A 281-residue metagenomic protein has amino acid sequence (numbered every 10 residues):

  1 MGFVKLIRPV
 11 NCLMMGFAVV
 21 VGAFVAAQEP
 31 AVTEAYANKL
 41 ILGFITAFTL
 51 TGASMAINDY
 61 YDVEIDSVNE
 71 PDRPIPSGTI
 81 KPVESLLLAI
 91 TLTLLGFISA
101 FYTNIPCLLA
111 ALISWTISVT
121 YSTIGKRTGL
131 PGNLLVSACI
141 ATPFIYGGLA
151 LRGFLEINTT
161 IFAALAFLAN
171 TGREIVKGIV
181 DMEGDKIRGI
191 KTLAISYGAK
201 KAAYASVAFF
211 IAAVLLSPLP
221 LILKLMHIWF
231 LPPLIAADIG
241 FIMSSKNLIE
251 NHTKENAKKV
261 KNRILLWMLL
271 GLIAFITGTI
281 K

Functional and structural regions predicted by a protein language model:
G2-L6, R73-L155, I161: Intramembrane alpha-helical segments
I7-M15, K81-I90, P131-V136, G198-F210 (+1 more regions): Select subsegments of transmembrane alpha-helices in polytopic membrane proteins, especially boundary-proximal
M15-Y61, T93-F101, I105-V119, L155-V176: Membrane-embedded alpha-helical segments that form the functional core of polytopic membrane enzymes, especially those
G16-G22, P76, L134-L149, A194-A199 (+1 more regions): Small-residue-rich segments of transmembrane alpha-helices in multi-pass membrane proteins, especially helix faces
V19-A27, G96-T103, S118-S122, P143-L151 (+3 more regions): Structural signal for membrane-spanning alpha-helices in multi-pass inner-membrane proteins, emphasizing helix cores
T46-F97, A166-L221, E255-K258: Solvent-exposed interhelical
W115-T123, A141-T142, L165-R173, I235-K246: Alpha-helical transmembrane segments and their membrane-interface exit regions
A212, L219-K281: Extended hydrophobic alpha-helices typical of membrane-associated regions
